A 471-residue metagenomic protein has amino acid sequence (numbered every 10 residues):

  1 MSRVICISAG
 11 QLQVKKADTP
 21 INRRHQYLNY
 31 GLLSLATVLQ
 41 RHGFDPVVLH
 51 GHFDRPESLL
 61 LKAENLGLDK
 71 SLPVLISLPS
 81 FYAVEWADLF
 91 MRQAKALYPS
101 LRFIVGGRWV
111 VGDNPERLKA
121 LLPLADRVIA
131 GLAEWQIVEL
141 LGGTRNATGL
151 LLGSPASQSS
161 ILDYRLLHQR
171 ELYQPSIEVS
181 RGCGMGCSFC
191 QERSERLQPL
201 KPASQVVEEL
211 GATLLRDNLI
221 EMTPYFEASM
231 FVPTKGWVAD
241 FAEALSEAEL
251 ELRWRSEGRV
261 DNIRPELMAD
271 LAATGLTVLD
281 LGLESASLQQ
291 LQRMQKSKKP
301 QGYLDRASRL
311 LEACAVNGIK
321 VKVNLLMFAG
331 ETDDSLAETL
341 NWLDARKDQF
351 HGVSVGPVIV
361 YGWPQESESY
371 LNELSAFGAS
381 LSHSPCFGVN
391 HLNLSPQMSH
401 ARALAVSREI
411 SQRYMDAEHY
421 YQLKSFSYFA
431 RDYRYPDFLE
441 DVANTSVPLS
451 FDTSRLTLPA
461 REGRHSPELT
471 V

Functional and structural regions predicted by a protein language model:
S2-C6, Q40, D45, L60 (+3 more regions): Radical SAM enzyme core and accessory elements
S2-Q26: Short glycine-rich His-centered loop
G10-T19, E139-S176, V471: N-terminal [4Fe-4S]-dependent radical SAM core
Q13-K16, V110-P115, Q289-M294, M327-D334 (+2 more regions): Flexible glycine/acidic-rich beta-alpha junction loops that bind and position SAM and/or redox cofactors in anaerobic
N22-L39: Short catalytic helix/loop segments, enriched in acidic residues and glycine and frequently bearing histidine
L35-L39, D45-S157: Glycine-rich beta-alpha loop elements in corrinoid/cobalamin-binding modules across cobalamin-dependent enzymes
E116-A120, L267, G330-A345: Catalytic cores of alpha/beta
S159-K320: Radical SAM [4Fe-4S] cluster-binding motif and immediate context
